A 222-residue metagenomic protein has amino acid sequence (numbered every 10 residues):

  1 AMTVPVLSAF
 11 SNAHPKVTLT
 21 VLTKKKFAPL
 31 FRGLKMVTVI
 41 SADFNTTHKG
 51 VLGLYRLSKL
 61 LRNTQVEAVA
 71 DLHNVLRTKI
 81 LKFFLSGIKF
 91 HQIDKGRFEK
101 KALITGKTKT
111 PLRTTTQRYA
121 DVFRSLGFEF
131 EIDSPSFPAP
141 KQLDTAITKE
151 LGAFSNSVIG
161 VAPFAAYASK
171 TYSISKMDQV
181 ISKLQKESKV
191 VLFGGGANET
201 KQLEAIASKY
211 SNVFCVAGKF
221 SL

Functional and structural regions predicted by a protein language model:
A1-L222: Catalytic machinery of carbohydrate-active enzymes, primarily nucleotide-sugar-dependent glycosyltransferases
